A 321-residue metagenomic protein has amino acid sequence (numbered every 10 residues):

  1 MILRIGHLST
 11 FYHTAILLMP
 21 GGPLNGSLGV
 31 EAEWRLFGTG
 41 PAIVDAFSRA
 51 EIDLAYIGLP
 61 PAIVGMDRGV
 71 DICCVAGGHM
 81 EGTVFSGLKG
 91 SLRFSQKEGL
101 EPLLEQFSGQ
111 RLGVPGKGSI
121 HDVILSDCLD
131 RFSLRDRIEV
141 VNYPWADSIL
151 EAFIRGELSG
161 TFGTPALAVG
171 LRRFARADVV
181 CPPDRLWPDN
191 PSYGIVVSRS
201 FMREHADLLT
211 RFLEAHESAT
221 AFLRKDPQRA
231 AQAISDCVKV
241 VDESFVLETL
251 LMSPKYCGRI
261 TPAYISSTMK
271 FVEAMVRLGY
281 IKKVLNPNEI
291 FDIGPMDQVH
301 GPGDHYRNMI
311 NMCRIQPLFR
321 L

Functional and structural regions predicted by a protein language model:
I2-F132, V141, S159-P165, D189 (+1 more regions): Short, glycine-/small- and polar/acidic-enriched structural segments that line small-molecule recognition paths
R135: Conserved H-loop
S148-C237: Pocket-lining segment of extracytoplasmic ligand-binding domains
H205-K283: Secondary-structure end/capping motifs
V276-L321: Conserved C-terminal helix/tail region of periplasmic/extracytoplasmic solute-binding proteins
